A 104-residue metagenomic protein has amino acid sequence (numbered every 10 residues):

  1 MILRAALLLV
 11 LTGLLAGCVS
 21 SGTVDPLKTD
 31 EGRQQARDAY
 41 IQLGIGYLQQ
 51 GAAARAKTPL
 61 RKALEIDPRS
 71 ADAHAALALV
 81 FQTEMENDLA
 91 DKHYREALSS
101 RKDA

Functional and structural regions predicted by a protein language model:
L15-Q35: Bacterial Sec signal peptide processing site at the extreme N-terminus
G32, I66, S99-R101: Structural marker of alpha-solenoid helical repeat scaffolds
A36, S70, D103-A104: Residue-level recognition of tetratricopeptide repeat
Q49, T83-E84: Register position in tetratricopeptide repeats
